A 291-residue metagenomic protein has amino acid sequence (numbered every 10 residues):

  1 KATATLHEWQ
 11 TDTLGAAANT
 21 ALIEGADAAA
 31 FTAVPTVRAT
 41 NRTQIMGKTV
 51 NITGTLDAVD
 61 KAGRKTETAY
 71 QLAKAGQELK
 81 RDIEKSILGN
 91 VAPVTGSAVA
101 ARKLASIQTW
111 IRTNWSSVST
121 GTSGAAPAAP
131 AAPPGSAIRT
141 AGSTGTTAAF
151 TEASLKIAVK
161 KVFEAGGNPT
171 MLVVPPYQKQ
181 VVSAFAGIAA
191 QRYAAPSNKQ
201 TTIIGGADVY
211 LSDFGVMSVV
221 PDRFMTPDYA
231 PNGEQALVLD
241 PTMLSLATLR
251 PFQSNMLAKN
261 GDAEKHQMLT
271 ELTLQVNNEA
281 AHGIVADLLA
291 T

Functional and structural regions predicted by a protein language model:
K1-T291: Flexible, glycine/threonine- and acidic-rich loop/arm segments that mediate assembly and lattice contacts in viral
